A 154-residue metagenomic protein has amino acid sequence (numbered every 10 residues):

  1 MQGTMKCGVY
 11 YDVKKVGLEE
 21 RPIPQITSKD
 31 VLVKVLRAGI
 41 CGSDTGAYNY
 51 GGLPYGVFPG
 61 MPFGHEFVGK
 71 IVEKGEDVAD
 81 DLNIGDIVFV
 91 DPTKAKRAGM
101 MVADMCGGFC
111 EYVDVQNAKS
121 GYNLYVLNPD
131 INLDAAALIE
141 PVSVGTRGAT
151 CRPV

Functional and structural regions predicted by a protein language model:
Q2-G8: Short structural boundary motif marking the start of a folded domain
G8-V16: Extracellular beta-rich ligand/substrate-recognition surface
G17-E19, P54-V57, K96-M101: A short, acidic/glycine-rich surface segment
L18-E20, T45, Y112: Well-ordered beta-strand positions in beta-sheet-rich domains
P24-A38, G51-K94, K119, N128-D130: Glycine-rich beta-strand-centered segment in the early N-terminal region that forms part of a ligand/cofactor-binding
S43-N49: Cytochrome P450 core scaffold surrounding the K-helix E-X-X-R motif and the conserved "meander" helix-loop region
K94-V154: NAD(P)H dinucleotide-binding glycine-rich loop of Rossmann-like/cofactor-binding domains, especially the beta1-alpha1
